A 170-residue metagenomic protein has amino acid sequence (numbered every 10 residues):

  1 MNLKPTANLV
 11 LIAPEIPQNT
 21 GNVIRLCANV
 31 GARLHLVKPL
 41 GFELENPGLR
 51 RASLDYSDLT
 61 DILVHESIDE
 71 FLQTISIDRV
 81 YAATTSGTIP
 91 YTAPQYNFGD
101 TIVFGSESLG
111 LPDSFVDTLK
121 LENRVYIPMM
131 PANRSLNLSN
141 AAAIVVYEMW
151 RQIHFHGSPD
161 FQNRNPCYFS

Functional and structural regions predicted by a protein language model:
M1-S170: Post-transcriptional modification and biogenesis factors for structured RNAs of the translation apparatus
